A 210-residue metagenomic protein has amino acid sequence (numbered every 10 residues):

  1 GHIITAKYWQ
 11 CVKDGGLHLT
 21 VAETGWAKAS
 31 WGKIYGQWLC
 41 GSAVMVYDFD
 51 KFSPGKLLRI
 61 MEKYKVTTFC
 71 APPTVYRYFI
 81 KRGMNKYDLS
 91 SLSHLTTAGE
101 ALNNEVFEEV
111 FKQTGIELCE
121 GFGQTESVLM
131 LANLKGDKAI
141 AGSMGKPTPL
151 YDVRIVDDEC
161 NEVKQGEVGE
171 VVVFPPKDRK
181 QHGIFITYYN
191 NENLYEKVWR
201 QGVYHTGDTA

Functional and structural regions predicted by a protein language model:
G1-T67, R82: Conserved AMP-binding/adenylation subdomain of ANL enzymes
G15, Y35, L39, V66-C70 (+2 more regions): Gly/Ser/Thr-rich phosphate-binding loop
L19-T20, W26, W31, Y35-W38 (+9 more regions): Tryptophan-centric aromatic hotspots in well-structured domains and transmembrane helices
T20-V21, V46-D48, T96-A98, V156-D158 (+4 more regions): Thr-Gly-centered strand-to-loop micro-motif
N133, G145, K164-E167, I186-T187: Active-site glycine/GP-rich loop and adjacent strand/helix microenvironment that borders small-molecule binding pockets
G142-P147, V198-G202: Short Gly/Pro-enriched turn/cap motifs at secondary-structure boundaries
R154-P175: Conserved beta-loop-beta connector loops within the AMP-binding
K164, V173-A210: Conserved ATP-binding/catalytic segment of the ANL
